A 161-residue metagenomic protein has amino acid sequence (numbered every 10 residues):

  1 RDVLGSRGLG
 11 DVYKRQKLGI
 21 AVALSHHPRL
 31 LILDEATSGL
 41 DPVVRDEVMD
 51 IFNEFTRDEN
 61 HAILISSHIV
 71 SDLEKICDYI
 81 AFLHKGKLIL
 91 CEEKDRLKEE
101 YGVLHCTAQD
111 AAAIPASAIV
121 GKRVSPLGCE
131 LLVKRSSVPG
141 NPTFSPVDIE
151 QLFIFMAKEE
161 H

Functional and structural regions predicted by a protein language model:
D2-Y13: Single conserved hydrophobic/aromatic residue that forms the stacking wall/gate of nucleotide- or nucleobase-binding
I20: Hydrophobic anchor residue at the start of the ABC signature
S25-R29: A short, proline-enriched helix->beta-strand linker immediately N-terminal to the Walker B motif in ABC-type P-loop
L31-E35: Catalytic Walker B motif of ABC-type/P-loop ATPase nucleotide-binding domains
T37-S38, V70: Short loop immediately C-terminal to the Walker-B catalytic DE motif in ABC-type ATPase nucleotide-binding domains
V120-H161: C-terminal coupling/interaction segments
